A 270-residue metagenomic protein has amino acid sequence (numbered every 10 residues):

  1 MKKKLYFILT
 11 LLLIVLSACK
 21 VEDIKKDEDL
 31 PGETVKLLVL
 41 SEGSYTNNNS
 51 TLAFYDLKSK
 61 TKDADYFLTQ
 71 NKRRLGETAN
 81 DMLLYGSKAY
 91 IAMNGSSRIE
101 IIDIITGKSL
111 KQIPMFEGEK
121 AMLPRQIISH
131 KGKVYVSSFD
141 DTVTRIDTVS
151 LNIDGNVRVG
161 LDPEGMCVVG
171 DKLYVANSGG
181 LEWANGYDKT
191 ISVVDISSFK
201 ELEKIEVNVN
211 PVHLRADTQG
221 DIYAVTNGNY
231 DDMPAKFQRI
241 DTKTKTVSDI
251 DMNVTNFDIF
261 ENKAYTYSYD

Functional and structural regions predicted by a protein language model:
M1-D29: Bacterial Sec-dependent N-terminal signal peptides
C19-D270: Predominantly soluble domains enriched in secretory-pathway, periplasmic, or organellar proteins
